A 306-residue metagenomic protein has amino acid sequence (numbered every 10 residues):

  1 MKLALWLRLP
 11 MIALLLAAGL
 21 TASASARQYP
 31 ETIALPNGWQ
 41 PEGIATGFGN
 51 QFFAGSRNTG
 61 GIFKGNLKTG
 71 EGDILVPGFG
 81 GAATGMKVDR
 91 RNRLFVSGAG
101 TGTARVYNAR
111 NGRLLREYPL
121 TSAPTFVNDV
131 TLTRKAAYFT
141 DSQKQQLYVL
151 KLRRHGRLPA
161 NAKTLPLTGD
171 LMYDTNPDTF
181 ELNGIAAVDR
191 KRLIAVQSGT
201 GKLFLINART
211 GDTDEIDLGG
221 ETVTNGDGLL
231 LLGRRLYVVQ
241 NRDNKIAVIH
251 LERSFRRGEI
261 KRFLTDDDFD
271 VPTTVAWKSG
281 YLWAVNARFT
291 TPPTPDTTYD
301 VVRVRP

Functional and structural regions predicted by a protein language model:
P10-G19: Bacterial N-terminal signal peptides
Q28-L35, G70-P77, R113-P119, K163-N176 (+2 more regions): A short beta-strand motif characteristic of beta-propeller blades
P36-F52, G78-L94, T121-Y138, D170-L193 (+2 more regions): Beta-rich, blade/repeat-based domains predominating in secreted/periplasmic proteins but also intracellular
F52-T59, D89, L94-T101, Y138-Q143 (+4 more regions): Conserved beta-strand positions in repeat-built beta-propeller and related beta-rich domains
G60-F63, G102-A104, Q145-V149, G201-L203 (+3 more regions): Structural signal for beta-propeller blades
N66-G70, N108-R113, K151-G156, N207-G211 (+2 more regions): Short loop/turn segments that connect beta-strands within beta-propeller blades
G102-Q146, L167-D170: Asp-box/WD-like beta-propeller blade repeats and closely related beta-sheet repeat scaffolds
T274-P306: Blade-level signature of beta-propeller repeat domains, shared across WD40, Kelch, NHL, RCC1 and BNR/Asp-box propellers
